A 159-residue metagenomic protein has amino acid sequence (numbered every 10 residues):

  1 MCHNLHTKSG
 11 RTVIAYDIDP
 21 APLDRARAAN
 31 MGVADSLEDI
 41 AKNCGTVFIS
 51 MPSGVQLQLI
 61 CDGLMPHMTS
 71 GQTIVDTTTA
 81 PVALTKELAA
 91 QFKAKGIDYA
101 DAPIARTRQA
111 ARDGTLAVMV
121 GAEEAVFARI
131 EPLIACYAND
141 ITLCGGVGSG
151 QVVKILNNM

Functional and structural regions predicted by a protein language model:
M1-I49, Q72: NAD(P)+-binding Rossmann beta1-loop-alpha1 motif at the extreme N-terminus of oxidoreductases
T7, K42, P66, P132-C136: Solvent-exposed polar/charged
Y16, S50, T78, V120-G121: Active-site-adjacent beta-strand anchor residues
D19, P52, A105: Short beta-to-alpha linker loops that shape the active-site pocket of alpha/beta-hydrolase fold enzymes
A21, Q56, T107: Active-site loop signature of alpha/beta-hydrolase-fold enzymes
R27-A28, T46-F48, D62, R112-T115 (+1 more regions): Short secondary-structure transition/capping segments
L37-A100: Rossmann-fold NAD(P) dinucleotide-binding segment
A80-M159: Rossmann-fold dinucleotide-binding core
